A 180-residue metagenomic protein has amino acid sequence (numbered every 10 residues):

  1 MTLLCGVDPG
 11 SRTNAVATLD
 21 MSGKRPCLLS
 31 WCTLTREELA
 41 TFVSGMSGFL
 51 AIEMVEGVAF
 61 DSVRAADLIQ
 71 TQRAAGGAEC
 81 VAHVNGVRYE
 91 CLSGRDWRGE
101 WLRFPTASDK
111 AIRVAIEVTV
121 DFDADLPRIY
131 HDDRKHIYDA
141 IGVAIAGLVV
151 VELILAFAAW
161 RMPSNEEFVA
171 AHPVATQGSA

Functional and structural regions predicted by a protein language model:
M1-A180: Phosphate- and other anionic-substrate recognition elements at nucleic-acid/protein interfaces
